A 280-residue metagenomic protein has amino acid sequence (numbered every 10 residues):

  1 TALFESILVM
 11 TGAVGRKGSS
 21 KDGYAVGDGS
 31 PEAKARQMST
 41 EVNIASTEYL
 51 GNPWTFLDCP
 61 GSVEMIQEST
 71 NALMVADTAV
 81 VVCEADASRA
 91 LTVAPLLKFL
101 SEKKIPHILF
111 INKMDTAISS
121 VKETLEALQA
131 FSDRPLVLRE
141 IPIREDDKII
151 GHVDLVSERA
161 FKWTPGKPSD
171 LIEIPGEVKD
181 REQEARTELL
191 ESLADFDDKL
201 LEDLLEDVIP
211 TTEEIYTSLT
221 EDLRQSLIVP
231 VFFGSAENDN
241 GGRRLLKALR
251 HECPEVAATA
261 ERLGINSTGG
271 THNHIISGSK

Functional and structural regions predicted by a protein language model:
T1-K280: Structural and coupling elements of P-loop NTPases
